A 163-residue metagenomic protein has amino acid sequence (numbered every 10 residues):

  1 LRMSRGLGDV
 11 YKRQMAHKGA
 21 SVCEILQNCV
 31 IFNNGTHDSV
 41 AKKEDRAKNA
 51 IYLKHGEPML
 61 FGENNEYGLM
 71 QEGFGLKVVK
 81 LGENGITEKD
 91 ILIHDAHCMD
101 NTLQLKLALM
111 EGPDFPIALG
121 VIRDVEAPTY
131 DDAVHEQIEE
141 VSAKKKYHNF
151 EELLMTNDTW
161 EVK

Functional and structural regions predicted by a protein language model:
L1-Y11: Single conserved hydrophobic/aromatic residue that forms the stacking wall/gate of nucleotide- or nucleobase-binding
K12-Q14, D38-S39: Short low-complexity, flexible loop/linker segments enriched in glycine and/or proline with clustered acidic
Q14-K18, C29: Change "in soluble alpha/beta enzymes" to "in soluble alpha/beta proteins
G19-E24: A conserved active-site cap/scaffold subdomain adjacent to cofactor or substrate pockets
Q27-K163: Flexible, low-complexity linker and terminal segments
